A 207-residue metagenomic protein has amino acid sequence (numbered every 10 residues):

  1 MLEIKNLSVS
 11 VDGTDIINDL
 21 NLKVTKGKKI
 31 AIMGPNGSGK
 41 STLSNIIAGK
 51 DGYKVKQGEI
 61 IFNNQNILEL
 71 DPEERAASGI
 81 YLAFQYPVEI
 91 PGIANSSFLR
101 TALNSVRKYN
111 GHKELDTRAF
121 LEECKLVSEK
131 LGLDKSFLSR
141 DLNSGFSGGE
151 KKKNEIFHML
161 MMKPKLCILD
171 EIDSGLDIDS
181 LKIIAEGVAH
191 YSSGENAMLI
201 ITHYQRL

Functional and structural regions predicted by a protein language model:
L2, I17-D19: Conserved structural motif at the start of ABC-family nucleotide-binding domains
V24-K26: Conserved hydrophobic segment flanking the Walker A/P-loop of ABC-type ATPase nucleotide-binding domains
M33-P35: The feature captures the beta-strand-to-loop junction immediately N-terminal to the Walker
E59-R75, N143: ABC ATPase NBD Q-loop/coupling interface
Y86, G92-K108: Q-loop/switch helix immediately C-terminal to the Walker
M159-L160: ABC ATPase C-loop
E171-I172, D179: Walker B catalytic motif
I201-H203: H-loop/switch region of ABC-family ATPase nucleotide-binding domains
